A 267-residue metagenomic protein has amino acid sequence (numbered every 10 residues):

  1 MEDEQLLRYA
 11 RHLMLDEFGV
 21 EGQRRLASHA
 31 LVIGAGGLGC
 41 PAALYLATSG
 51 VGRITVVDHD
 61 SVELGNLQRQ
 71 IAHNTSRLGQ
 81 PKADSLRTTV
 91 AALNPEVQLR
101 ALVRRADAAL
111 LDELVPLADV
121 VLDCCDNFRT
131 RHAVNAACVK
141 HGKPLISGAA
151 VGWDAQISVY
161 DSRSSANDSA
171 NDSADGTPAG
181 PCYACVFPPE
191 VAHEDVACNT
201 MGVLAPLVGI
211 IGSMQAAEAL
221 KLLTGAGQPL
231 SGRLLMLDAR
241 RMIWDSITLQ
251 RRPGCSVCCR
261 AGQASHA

Functional and structural regions predicted by a protein language model:
M1-A267: Adenine nucleotide-associated cytosolic modules
